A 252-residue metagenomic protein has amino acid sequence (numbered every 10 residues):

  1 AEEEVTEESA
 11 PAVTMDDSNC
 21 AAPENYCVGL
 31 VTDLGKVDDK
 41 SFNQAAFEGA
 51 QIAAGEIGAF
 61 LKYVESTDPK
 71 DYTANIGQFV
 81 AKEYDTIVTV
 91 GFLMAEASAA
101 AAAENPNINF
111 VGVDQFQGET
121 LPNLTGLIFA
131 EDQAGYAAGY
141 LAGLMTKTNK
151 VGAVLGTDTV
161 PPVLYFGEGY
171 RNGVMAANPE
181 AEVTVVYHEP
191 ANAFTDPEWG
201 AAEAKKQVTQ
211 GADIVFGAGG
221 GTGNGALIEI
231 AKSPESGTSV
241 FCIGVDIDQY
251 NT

Functional and structural regions predicted by a protein language model:
A1-T252: A residue-level marker of the well-folded mature domains of exported/periplasmic proteins
